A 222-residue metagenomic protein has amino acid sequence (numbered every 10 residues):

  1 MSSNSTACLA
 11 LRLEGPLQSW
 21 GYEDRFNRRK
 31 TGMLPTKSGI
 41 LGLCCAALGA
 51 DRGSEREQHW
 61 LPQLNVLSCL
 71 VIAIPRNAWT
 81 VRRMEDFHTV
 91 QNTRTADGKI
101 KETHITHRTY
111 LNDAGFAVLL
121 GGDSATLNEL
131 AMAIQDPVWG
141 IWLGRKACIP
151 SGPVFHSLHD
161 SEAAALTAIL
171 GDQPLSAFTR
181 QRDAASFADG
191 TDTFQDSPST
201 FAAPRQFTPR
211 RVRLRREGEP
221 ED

Functional and structural regions predicted by a protein language model:
M1-F26: N-terminal, Lys/Arg- and Ser/Thr-rich interaction peptides
T6-C8, V66, D113-A117: Extracellular structured ligand-interaction cores
L17-S19, A50-R52, T126-N128: Primarily extracytoplasmic ectodomains and periplasmic/lumenal surface modules that are beta-strand-rich
Q18-W20, L41, V118, E221: A broad, structure-centric signal for solvent-exposed, well-ordered loop/edge residues that line or flank functional
Y22-T95: Glycine/small-residue-rich interface belts in oligomeric ring/scaffold proteins and their assembly partners
L70-D222: Internal, well-folded beta-alpha domain core
